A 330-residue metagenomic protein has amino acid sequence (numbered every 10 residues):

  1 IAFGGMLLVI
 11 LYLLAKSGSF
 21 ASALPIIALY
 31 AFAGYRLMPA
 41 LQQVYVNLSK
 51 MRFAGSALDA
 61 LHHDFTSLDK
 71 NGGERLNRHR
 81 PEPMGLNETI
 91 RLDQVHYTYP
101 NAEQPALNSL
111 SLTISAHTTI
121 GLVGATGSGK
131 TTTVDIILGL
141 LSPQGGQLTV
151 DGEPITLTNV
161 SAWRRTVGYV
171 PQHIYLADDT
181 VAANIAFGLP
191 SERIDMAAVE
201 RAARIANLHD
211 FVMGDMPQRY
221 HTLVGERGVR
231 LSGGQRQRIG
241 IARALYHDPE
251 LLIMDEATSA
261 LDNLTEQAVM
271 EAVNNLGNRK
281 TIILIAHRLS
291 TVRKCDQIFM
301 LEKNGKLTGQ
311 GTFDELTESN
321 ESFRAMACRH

Functional and structural regions predicted by a protein language model:
I1-G34, I90: A hydrophobic transmembrane-helix motif
Y35-D64: Cytosolic ends of transmembrane helices, especially the final helix of ABC transmembrane type-1 domains
F65-T118, T156, R201, N275-N278: Primarily ABC-family ATPase nucleotide-binding module
V123-A125: The feature captures the beta-strand-to-loop junction immediately N-terminal to the Walker
L138: Helix-to-loop junction immediately C-terminal to a conserved catalytic motif
Q144-Q147, N304: Conserved coupling/switch loops of ABC nucleotide-binding domains, chiefly the family-specific signature
G146-E153, W163: Conserved ABC transporter NBD signature motif
R165-G168, H173, V181-N184, A202-A206 (+1 more regions): ABC-family ATPase nucleotide-binding domain "signature/switch" substructure
